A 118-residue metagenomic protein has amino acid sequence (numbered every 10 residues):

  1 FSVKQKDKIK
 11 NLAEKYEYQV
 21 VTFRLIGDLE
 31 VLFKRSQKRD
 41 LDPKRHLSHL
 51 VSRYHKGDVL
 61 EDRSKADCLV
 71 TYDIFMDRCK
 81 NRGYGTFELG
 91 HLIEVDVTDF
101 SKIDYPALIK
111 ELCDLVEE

Functional and structural regions predicted by a protein language model:
F1, I26-L32, D99-S101: Conserved nucleotide-binding/hydrolysis micro-motifs of P-loop NTPases
F1-N11: Conserved nucleotide-sensing/catalytic segment adjacent to the nucleotide-binding pocket in NTP-handling enzymes
Q5-K6, K34, Y105: Short glycine-/acidic-enriched loop or helix-start segments at secondary-structure transitions that form or flank
L12-A13, L115: Hydrophobic helix-cap positions at the C-terminus of alpha-helices in RecA-like/P-loop ATPase nucleotide-binding cores
E14-R39: Conserved phosphate-donor/acceptor-positioning beta-strand/loop module used by diverse small-molecule
R35, R53, R78, E111 (+1 more regions): Residues that form generic nucleotide/phosphate-binding pockets
D42-P106: Small-molecule kinase domains that catalyze NTP-dependent phosphoryl transfer to phosphate-bearing small molecules
K102, P106-I109, D114-E118: C-terminal alpha-helical "lid" subdomain
